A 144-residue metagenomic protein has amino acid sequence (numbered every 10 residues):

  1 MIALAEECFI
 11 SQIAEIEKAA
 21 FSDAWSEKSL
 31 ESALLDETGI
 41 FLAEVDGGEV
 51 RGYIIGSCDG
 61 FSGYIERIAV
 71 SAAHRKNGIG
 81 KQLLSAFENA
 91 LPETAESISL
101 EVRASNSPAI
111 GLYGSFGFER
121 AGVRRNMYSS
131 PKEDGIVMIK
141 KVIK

Functional and structural regions predicted by a protein language model:
L4-A73, K81-A90, K141-K144: Acetyl-CoA-dependent GNAT
S26, S107-I110, G114-N126: K/E-rich alpha-helical interaction surfaces of small helical-bundle regulatory domains
E37, F61, N106, Y128-D134: Short acidic/glycine-enriched loop/turn segments that link adjacent beta-strands
R67, S71-S85, R103-G111, S115-F116: Conserved glycine-rich acetyl-CoA-binding loop
L91-E101: Conserved GNAT acetyl-CoA-binding A-motif
S99-E101, E119-I136: Conserved catalytic-core motifs of GNAT/GCN5-like acyltransferases
